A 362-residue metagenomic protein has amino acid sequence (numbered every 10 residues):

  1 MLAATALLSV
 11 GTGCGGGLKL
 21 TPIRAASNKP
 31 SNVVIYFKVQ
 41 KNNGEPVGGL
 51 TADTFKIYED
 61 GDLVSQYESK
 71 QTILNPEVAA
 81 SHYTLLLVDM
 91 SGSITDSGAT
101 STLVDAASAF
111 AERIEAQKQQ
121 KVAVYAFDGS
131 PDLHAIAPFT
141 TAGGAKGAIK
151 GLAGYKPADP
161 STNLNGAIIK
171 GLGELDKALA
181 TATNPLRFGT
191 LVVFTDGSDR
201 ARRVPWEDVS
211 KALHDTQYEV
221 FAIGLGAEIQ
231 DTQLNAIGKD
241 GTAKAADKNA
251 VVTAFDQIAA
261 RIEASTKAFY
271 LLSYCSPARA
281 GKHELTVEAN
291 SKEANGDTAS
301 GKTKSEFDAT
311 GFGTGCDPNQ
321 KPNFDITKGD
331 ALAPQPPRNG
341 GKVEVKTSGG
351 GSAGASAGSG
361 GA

Functional and structural regions predicted by a protein language model:
M1-T12: Sec-dependent bacterial lipoprotein signal peptides
C14, L18-L85, M90-A99: Acidic, polar low-complexity linker/tail segments
S27-S31, D247-V345, G349: C-terminal "exit" segments of structured domains
N43, L74, M90-T100, P131-P138 (+4 more regions): Second-shell loop/turn segments in exported
E77-T140, A167-G171, T190-T195: Von Willebrand factor
A116, D132-A135, A145-G189, A222-T232 (+1 more regions): Von Willebrand factor
G166, T190, F194-K239, K244-A245 (+1 more regions): VWA/integrin I-like adhesion module and closely mimicked acidic/polar interface patches used
K346-G361: Ser/Thr-rich, Pro/Gly/Ala-heavy low-complexity intrinsically disordered linkers and tails of secreted extracellular
